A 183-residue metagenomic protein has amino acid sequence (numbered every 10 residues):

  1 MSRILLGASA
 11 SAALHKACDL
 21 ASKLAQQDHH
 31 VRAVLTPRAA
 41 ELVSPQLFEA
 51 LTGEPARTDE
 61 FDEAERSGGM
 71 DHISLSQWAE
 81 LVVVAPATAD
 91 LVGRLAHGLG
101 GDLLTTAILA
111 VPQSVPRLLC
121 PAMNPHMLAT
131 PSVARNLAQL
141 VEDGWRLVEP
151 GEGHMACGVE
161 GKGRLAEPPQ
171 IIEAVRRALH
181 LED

Functional and structural regions predicted by a protein language model:
M1-L119, N124-D183: A cross-family phosphate/adenosyl-ligand binding-site feature
